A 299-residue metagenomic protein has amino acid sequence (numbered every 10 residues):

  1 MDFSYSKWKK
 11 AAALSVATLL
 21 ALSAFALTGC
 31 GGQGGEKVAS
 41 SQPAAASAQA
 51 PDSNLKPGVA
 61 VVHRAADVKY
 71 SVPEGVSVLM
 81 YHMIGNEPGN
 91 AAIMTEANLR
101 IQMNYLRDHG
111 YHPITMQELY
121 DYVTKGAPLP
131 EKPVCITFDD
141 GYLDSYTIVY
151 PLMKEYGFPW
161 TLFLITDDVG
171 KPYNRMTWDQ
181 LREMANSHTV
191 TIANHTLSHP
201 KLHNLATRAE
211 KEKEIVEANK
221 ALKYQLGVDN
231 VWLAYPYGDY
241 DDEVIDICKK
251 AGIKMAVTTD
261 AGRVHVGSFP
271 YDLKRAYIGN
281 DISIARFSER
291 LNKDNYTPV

Functional and structural regions predicted by a protein language model:
F3-V16: Bacterial N-terminal signal peptides that target proteins for export
A13, G34-G75: N-terminal, intrinsically disordered, polar/charged segments of Gram-positive cell-envelope systems that serve as
S23-G29: C-terminal motif of bacterial Sec signal peptides marking the signal peptidase cleavage site
P51-S53, S71-P113: N-terminal structural segment of carbohydrate-active enzymes
E74, L79-G89, P130-V134, Y142-Y146 (+3 more regions): Metal-dependent polysaccharide deacetylase catalytic core of the NodB/CE4 family, i.e., the active-site-bearing domain
M94-A127, K223, K249-P270, R275-D281 (+1 more regions): C-terminal domain-boundary segment and adjacent tail
G279-V299: Low-complexity, Gly/Ser/Thr/Pro-rich intrinsically disordered linker/tail segments
